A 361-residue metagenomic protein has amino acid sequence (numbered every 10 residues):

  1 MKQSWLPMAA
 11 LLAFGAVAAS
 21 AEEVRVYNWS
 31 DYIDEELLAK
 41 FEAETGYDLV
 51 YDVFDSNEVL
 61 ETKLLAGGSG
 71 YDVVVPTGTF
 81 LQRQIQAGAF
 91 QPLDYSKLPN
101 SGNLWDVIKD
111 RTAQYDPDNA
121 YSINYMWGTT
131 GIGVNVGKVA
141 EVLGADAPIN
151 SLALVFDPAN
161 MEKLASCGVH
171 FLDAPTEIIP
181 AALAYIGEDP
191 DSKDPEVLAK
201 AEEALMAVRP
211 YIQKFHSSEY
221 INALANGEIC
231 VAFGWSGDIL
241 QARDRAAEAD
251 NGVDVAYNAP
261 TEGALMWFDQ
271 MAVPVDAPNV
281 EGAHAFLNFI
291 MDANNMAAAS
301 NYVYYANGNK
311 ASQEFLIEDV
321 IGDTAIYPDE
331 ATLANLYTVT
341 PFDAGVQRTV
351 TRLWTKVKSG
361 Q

Functional and structural regions predicted by a protein language model:
E22-Q84: Early extracytoplasmic/lumenal segment of secretory-pathway proteins
V75, L81, I85-Y211, S218-A225: Extracytoplasmic ligand-binding site segments that recognize negatively charged/polar headgroups
F80-R83, V231-G252: A ligand-binding cleft/hinge motif common to bilobed small-molecule-binding domains
Q91-G102, A249-L265, P274-A277: Short beta-strand->loop
G133-K138, A184-G187, W267-N279, A298: A bilobed periplasmic-binding-protein/Venus flytrap-type ligand-binding module shared by bacterial periplasmic
L198-A207, Q213, N251-A272: Periplasmic-binding protein-like
N222, E330-Q361: Conserved C-terminal helix/tail region of periplasmic/extracytoplasmic solute-binding proteins
P274-N335: Mature extracytoplasmic/periplasmic domains
